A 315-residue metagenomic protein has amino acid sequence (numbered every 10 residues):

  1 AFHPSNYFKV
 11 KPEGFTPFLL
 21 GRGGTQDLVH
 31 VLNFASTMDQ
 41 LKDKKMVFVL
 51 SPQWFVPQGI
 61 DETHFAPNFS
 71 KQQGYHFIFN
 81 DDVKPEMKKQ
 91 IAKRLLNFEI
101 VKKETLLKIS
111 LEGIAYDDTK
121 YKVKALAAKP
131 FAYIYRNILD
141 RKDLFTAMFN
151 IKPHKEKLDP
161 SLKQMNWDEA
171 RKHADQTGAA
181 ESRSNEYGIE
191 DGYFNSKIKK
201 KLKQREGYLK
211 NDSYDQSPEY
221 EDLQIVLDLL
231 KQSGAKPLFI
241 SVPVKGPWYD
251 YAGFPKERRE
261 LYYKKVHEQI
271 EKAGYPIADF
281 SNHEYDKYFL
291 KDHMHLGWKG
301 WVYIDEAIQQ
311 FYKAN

Functional and structural regions predicted by a protein language model:
A1-E86: Membrane-embedded segments
F2-S5, D27-A35, K71-Q72, Q216-Q224 (+1 more regions): Well-ordered, non-membrane alpha-helical segments in soluble/globular domains
G14, Q72-Q224: Secreted/periplasmic serine-hydrolase-like ester/acetyl group-modifying domain
F15-T16, K42-K45, K231-P237, K272-Y275: Loop/turn elements at helix/coil->beta-strand transitions in domains of secreted/extracellular proteins
F18-L20, V47-V49, L238-S241, P276-D279: Structural recognition of the beta-strand scaffold that forms the well-ordered cores of secreted hydrolase catalytic
L19-G23, P255-N315: C-terminal regions of proteins
T25, S51-V56, P243-P247, H283-Y285: Short, solvent-exposed loop/turn segments at secondary-structure junctions
Y193-K197, K203-G207, P243-E257: Active-site His/acidic residue clusters
